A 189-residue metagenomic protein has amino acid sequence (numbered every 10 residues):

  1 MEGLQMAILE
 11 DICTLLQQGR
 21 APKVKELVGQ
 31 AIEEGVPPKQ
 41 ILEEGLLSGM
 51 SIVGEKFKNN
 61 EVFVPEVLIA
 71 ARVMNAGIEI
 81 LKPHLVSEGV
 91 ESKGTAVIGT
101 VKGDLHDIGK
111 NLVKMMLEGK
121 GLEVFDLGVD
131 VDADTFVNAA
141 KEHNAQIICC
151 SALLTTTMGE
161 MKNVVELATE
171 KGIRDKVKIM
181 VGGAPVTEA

Functional and structural regions predicted by a protein language model:
E2-E88: Long amphipathic alpha-helical segments
V67-R72, K110-V113, G159: Short capping/connector residues at structural and topological boundaries
L85-K102: Glycine/charge-rich, flexible interdomain linkers and switch-proximal surface loops that mediate coupling
E91, G109-N111, E118: Cytosolic, long alpha-helical scaffolding segments
V113-K120, F125-A189: Cofactor-cradling patches in redox/metallo enzymes
